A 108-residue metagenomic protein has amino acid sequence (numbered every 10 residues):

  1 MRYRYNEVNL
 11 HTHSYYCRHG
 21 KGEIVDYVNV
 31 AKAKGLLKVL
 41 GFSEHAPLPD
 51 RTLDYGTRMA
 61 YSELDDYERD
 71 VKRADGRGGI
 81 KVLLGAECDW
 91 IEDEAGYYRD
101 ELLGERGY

Functional and structural regions predicted by a protein language model:
M1-E92, Y97, L103: An N-terminally biased module of ancient metal coordination in phosphate/nucleic-acid-related enzymes
Y108: Active-site-proximal loop/helix segment associated with metal-binding centers of metalloenzymes
